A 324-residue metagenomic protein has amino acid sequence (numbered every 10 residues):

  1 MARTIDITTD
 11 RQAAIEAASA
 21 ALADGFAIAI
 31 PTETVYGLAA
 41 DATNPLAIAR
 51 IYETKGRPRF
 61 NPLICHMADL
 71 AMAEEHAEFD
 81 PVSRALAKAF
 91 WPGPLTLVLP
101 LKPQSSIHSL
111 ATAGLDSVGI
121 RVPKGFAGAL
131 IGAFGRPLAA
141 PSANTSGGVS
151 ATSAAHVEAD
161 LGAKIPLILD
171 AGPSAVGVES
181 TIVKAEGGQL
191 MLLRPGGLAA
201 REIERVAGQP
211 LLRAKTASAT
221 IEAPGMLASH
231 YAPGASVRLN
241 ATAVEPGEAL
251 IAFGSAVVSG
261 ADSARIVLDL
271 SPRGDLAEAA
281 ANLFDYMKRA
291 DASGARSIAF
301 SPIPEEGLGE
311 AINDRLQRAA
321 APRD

Functional and structural regions predicted by a protein language model:
M1-D324: Active-site-adjacent structural elements in enzyme catalytic cores
